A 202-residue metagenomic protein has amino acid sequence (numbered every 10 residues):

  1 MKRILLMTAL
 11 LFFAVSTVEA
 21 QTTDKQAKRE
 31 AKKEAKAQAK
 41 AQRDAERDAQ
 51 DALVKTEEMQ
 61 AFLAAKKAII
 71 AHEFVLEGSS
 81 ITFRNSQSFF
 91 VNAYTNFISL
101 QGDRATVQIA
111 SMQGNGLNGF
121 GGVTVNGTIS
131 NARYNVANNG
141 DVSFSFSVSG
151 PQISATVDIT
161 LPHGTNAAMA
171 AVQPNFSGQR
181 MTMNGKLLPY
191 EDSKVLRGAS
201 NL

Functional and structural regions predicted by a protein language model:
M1-A27: Bacterial Sec-dependent N-terminal signal peptides
V18-A68, L202: Sec-dependent signal peptide cleavage junction
T22-K28, K32, A132-L202: Helix-rich interaction surfaces within compact, conserved domain-sized segments that mediate assembly or partner
I69-T82: A short, Trp-centered hydrophobic/proline-enriched beta-strand micro-motif
E77, Q108-I109, S145, A171: Beta-strand residues in well-ordered beta-sheet regions across diverse protein folds
S79-I81, Q101-D103, A110-M112, S149 (+1 more regions): Solvent-exposed coil/turn segments that connect beta secondary-structure elements in extracytoplasmic/periplasmic
Q87-D141: Mid-length scaffold segments of soluble, non-membrane domains
